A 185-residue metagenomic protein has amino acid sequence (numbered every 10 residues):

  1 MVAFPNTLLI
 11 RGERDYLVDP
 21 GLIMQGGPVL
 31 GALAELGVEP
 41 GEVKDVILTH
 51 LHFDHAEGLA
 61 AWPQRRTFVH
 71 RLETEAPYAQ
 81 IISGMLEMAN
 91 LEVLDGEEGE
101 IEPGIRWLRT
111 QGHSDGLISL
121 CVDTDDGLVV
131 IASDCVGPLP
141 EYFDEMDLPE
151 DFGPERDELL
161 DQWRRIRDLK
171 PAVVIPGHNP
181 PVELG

Functional and structural regions predicted by a protein language model:
M1-E35, S119-C135: Conserved beta-strand hairpin/beta-sheet module of binuclear metal-dependent hydrolase folds, prominently
F4, G21-G96, P138: Active-site HxH/HxHxD metal-binding segment of metal-dependent hydrolases
Y16-P20, E42, W107-R109: Short catalytic-loop micro-motif centered on adjacent basic/acidic residues
V18, T49, V69-H70, G112 (+2 more regions): Active-site flanking residues adjacent to catalytic metal/cofactor-binding acidic residues
G31, K44, V69-R109, S114 (+1 more regions): Metallo-beta-lactamase
L36-G41, P103, T124-D125, L169: Glycine-rich phosphate-binding loop signature in dinucleotide/nucleotide-binding domains
V46-A56, T110-L117, I175-P180: Histidine-centered catalytic micro-motifs
D115-G185: Metallo-beta-lactamase
